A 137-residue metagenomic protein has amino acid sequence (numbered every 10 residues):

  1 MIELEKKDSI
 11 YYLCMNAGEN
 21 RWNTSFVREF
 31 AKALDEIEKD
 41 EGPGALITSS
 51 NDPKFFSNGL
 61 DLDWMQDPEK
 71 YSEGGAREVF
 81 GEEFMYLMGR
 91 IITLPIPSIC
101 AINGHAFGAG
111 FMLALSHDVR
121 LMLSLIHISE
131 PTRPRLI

Functional and structural regions predicted by a protein language model:
M1-S49: Conserved CoA-thioester-binding segment of acyl-CoA-metabolizing enzymes
A33, E83-P95: Catalytic-core regions built around general acid/base machinery
S50-Y86, A106: Glycine- (often His-adjacent) and acidic-residue-rich active-site loop that binds/positions the CoA thioester
C100, G104-G110: Gly/Ser-rich catalytic serine loop of serine hydrolases
I126-I137: Single conserved hydrophobic/aromatic residue that forms the stacking wall/gate of nucleotide- or nucleobase-binding
